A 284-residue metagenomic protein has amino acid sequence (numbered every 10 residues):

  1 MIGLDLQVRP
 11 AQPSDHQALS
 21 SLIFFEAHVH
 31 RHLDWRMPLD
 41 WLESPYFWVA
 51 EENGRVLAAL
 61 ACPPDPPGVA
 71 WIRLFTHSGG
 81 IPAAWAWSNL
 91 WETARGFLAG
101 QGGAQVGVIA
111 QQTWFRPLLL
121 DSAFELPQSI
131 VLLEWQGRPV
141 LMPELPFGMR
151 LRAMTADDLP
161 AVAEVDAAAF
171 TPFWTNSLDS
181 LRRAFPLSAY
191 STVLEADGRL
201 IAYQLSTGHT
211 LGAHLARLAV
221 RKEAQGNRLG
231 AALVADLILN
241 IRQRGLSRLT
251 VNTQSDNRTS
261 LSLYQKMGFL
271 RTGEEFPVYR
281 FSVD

Functional and structural regions predicted by a protein language model:
D5-L19, R150-V162: A short beta-loop-alpha structural element at the N-terminal edge of CoA-dependent acyl/N-acetyltransferase catalytic
I23-N53, A61, A169-I201, L205: Active-site rim helix/loop that mediates acceptor-substrate recognition in acyltransferases
F24, D34-E92, G96, Q204-A216 (+1 more regions): Conserved donor-binding loop and adjoining core beta-sheet/short helix segment in diverse acyl/aminoacyl transferases
P66-G68, S78-F147, E275-F281: Acyl-donor-binding surface of acyltransferase catalytic domains
P82-G96, V220, G226-L239, Q243 (+1 more regions): Conserved acetyl-CoA-binding loop-helix of GNAT-fold acetyltransferases
V106-I109, L215, L249-T253: Conserved hydrophobic beta-strand within the GNAT/NAT acetyltransferase core sheet that lines the active-site cleft
A110-S129, N227, A231, S255-G273: Conserved active-site alpha-helix within GNAT-family acetyltransferase domains
L181-R244: Glycine/small-residue-rich hydrophobic helix-like segments
